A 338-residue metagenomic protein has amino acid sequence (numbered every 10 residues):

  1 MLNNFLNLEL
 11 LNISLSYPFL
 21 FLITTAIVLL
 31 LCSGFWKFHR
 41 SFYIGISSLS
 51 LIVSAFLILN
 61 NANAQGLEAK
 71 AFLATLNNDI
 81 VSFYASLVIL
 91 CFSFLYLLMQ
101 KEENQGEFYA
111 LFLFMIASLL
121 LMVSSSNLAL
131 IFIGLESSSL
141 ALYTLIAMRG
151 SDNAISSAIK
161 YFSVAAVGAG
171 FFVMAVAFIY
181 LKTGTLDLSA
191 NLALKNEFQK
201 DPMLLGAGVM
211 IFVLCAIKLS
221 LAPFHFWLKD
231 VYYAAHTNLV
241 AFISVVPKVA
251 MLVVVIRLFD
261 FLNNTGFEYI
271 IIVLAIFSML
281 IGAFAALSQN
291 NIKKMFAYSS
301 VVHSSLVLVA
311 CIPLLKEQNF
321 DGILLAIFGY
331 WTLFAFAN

Functional and structural regions predicted by a protein language model:
M1-N338: Alpha-helical transmembrane segments of multi-pass membrane proteins predominantly involved in bioenergetics
